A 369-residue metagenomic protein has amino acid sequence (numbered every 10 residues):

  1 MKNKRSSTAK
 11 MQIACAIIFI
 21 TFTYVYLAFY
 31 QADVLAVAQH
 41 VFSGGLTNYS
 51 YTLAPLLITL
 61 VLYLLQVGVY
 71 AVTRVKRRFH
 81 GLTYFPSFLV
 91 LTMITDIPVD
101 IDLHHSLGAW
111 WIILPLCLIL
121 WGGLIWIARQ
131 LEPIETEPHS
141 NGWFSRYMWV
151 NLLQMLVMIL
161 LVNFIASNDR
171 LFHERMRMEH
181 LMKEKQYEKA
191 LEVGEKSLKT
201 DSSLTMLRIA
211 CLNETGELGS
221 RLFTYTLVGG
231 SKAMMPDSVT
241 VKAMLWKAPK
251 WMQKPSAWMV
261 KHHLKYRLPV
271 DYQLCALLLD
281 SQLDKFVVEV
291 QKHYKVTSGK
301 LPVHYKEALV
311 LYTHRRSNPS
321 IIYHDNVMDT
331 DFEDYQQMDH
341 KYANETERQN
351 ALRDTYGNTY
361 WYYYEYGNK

Functional and structural regions predicted by a protein language model:
M1-P86: Membrane-anchoring hydrophobic segments
F22-L27, P86-I97, L156-V162: Aromatic-anchored segments of alpha-helical transmembrane domains
V41-Y51, D102-I112, G142-W143: Membrane-interface segments at the starts/ends of alpha-helical transmembrane spans
A71-R74, L107, P133-W149: Membrane-interface anchoring determinants
G81-P138: Membrane-embedded alpha-helical segments of integral membrane proteins
W143-D169: Internal/C-terminal transmembrane anchor helices
S167-V290: Soluble catalytic regions of membrane-associated enzymes that act on cell-envelope and secretory-pathway components
W251-K369: Solvent-exposed soluble domains appended to multi-pass membrane proteins
